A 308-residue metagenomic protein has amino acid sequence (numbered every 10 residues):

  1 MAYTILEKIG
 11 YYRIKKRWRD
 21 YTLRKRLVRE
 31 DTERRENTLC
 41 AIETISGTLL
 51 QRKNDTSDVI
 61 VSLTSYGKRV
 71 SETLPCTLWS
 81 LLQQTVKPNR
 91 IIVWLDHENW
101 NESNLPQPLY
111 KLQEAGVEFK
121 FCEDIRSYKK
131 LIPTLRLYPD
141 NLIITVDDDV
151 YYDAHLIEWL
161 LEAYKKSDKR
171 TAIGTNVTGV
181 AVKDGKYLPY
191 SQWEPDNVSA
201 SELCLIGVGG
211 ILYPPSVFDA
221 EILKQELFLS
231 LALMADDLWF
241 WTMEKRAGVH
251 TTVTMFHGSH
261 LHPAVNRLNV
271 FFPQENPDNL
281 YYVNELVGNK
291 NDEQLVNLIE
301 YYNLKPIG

Functional and structural regions predicted by a protein language model:
A2-E33, N54-S57, T73, L227-G308: C-terminal catalytic/acceptor-binding lobe
V28-R52: Short N-terminal or domain-adjacent regulatory/targeting segments
S57-L63, S80-L81, N89-L95, D237: Hydrophobic targeting segments
L63-C76, V86: Active-site beta-to-alpha loop of glycosyltransferases that engages the nucleotide-sugar donor
C76-N89, K111: Short, acidic, metal-binding catalytic loop of nucleotide-sugar glycosyltransferases
W94-N141: Active-site-proximal specificity loops/subdomain of glycosyltransferases
T134, Y151-E226: Conserved catalytic core of nucleotide-sugar-dependent glycosyltransferases
D140-Y151: Short beta-strand-to-loop acidic/aromatic patch adjacent to the donor-nucleotide binding site
